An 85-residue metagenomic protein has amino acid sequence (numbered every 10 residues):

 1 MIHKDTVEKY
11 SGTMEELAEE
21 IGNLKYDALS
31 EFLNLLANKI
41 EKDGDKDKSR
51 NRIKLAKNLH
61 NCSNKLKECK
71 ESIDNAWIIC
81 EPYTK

Functional and structural regions predicted by a protein language model:
M1-K42, K46, I53, N61-K85: Long, non-catalytic architectural segments outside compact domain cores
